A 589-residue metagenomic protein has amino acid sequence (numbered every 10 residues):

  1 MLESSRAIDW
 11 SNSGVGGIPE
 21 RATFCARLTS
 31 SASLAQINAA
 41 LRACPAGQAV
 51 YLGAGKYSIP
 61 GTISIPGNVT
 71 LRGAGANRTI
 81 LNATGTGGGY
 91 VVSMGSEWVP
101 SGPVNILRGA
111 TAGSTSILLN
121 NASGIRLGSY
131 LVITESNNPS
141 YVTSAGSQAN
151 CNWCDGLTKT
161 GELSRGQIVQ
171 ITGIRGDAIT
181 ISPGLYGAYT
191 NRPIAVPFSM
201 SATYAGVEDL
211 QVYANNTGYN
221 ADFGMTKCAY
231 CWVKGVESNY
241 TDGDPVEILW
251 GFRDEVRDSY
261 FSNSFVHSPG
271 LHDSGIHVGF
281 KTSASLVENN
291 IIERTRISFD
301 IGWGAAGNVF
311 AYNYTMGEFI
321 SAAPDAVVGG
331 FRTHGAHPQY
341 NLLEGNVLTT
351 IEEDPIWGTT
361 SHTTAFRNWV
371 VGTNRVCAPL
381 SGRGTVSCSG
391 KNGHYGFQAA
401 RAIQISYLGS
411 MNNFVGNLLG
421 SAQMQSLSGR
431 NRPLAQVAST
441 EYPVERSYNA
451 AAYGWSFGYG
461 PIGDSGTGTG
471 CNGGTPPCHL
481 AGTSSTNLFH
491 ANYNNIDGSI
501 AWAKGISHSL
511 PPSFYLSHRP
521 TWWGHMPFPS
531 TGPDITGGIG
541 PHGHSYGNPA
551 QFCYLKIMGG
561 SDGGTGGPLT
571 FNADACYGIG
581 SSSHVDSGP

Functional and structural regions predicted by a protein language model:
M1-N216, S439-E441, Y448-P589: Extracellular "leader-to-stem" segments immediately downstream of a signal peptide or signal-anchor in secreted/lumenal
I37-C44, S58-L71, L81-A83, D244-L249 (+4 more regions): Short, T/G/N/S-enriched strand-turn elements that build extracellular solenoid repeat scaffolds
P45, N68, R72, A83 (+12 more regions): Ligand-binding pocket scaffold of soluble enzyme catalytic domains
A46, Y51-G53, I59, I65-G67 (+22 more regions): Repetitive beta-strand solenoid architecture
P66-N68, G87, I356-A491: Predominantly extracellular beta-rich ligand-binding scaffolds that present long acidic/polar faces for carbohydrate
T86-V99, A188-F198, N216-G224, Y240-V246 (+6 more regions): Extracellular beta-strand/beta-solenoid scaffold signature
T158-L163, S268, P355-I356: Short consensus segments that form the blades of beta-propeller domains, in both extracellular/periplasmic
T203-A214, A229-Y240, F252-V266, G279-S298 (+4 more regions): Right-handed parallel beta-helix
